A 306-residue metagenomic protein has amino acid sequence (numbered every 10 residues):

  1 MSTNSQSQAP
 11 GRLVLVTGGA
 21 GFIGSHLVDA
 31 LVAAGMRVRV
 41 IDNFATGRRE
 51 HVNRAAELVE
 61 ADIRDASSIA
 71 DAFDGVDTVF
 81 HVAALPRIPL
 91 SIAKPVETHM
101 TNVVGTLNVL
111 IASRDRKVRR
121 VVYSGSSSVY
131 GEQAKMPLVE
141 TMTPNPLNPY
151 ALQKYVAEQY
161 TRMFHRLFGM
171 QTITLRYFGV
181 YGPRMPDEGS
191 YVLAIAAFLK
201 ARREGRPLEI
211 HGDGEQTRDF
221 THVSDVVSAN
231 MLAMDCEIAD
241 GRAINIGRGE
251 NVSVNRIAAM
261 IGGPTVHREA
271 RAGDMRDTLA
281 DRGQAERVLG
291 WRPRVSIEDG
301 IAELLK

Functional and structural regions predicted by a protein language model:
M1-F178, S224: N-terminal Rossmann-like NAD(P)+-binding domain of SDR-like oxidoreductases, especially those catalyzing
A20-I23, R49, L107, S127 (+8 more regions): Gly/Ser/Thr-rich beta-alpha loop segments that engage phosphate groups in nucleotides
A30, A112-D115, K200, L232 (+1 more regions): Alpha-helical scaffold elements within enzyme catalytic domains, especially in hydrolases
D71-G75, A112, A201, A229 (+1 more regions): CheY-like receiver
L85, P89-I92, A151, V192-I195 (+3 more regions): Glycine-rich phosphate-binding loop at the start of an alpha helix
K135-M136, Q159-R218, V223-L232, G249 (+1 more regions): NAD(P)-dependent short-chain dehydrogenase/reductase
R203-K306: C-terminal substrate-binding subdomain of Rossmann-fold SDR/epimerase-dehydratase oxidoreductases
